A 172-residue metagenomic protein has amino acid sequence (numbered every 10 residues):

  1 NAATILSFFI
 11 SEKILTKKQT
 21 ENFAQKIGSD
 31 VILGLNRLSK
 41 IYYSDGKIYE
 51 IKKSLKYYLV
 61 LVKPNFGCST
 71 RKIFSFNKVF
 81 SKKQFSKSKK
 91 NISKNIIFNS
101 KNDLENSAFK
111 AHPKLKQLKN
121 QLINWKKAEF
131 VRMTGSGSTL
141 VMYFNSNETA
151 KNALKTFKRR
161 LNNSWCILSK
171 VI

Functional and structural regions predicted by a protein language model:
N1-A24, L33-L35: DPxDG-like acidic metal-binding loop motif
N1-I10, F130-F144: Glycine/serine-rich anion-binding loops at beta->alpha junctions that coordinate negatively charged ligand groups
I41-F130, N145-N163, I167-I172: Conserved, helical-rich catalytic subdomain that frames metal- and/or nucleotide-binding sites in enzyme alpha/beta
